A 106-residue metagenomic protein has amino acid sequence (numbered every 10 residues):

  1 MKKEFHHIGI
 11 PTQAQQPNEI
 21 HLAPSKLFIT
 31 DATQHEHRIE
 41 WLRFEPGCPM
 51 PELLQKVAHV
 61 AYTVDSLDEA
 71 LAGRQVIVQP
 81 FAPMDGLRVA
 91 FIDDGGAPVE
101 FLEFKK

Functional and structural regions predicted by a protein language model:
M1-E52, Q75-K106: Vicinal oxygen chelate
L53-F81: Mid-chain, well-packed structural core segment of small domains
